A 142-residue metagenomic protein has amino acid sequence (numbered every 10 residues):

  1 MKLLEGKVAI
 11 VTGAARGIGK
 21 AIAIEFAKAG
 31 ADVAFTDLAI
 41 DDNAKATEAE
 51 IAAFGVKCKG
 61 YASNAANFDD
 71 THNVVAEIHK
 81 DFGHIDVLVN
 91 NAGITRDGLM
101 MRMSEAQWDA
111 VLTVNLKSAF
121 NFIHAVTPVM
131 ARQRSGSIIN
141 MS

Functional and structural regions predicted by a protein language model:
E5-A34: Canonical Rossmann dinucleotide-binding motif of NAD(H)/NADP(H)-dependent dehydrogenases/reductases, specifically
V11-T12, N90-N91, S137-M141: Structural signature of the Rossmann-like NAD(P)-dependent dehydrogenase/reductase core
A31-A46: Conserved glycine-rich Rossmann-like NAD(P)H-binding loop of the short-chain dehydrogenase/reductase
D41, A62-V74, E105: The beta1-alpha1 cofactor-binding region of Rossmann-like NAD(H)/NADP(H)-dependent oxidoreductases
F54-K57, E77-L88, R96, Q107 (+1 more regions): A glycine-rich helix->loop->beta "capping" turn within Rossmann-like NAD(P)(H)-dependent oxidoreductase domains
L99-M100, Q107-L112: Substrate-binding pocket helix/loop in short-chain dehydrogenase/reductase
I123-H124: A short, exposed helix-loop element centered on a Lys and neighboring polar residues
